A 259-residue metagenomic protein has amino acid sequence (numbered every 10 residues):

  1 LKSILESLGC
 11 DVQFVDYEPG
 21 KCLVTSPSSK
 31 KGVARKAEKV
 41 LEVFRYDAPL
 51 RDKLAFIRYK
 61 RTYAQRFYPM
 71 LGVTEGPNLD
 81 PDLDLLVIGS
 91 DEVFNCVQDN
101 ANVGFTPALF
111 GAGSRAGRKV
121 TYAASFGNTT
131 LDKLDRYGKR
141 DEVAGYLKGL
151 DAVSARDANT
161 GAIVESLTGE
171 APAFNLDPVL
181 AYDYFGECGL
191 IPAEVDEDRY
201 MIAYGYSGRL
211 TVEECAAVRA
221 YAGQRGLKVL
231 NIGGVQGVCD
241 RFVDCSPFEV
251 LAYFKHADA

Functional and structural regions predicted by a protein language model:
K2-G145, P192: Aromatic- and Gly/Pro-rich donor/ligand-binding loops that form nucleotide- or phosphate-bearing donor binding pockets
P81-L83, G149, K255-H256: Alpha-helix C-terminal capping/helix-to-coil transition sites in glycosyltransferase folds
D84-E142, Y146, T168, A173-F242: Active-site donor-nucleotide binding/catalytic segment of nucleotide-sugar enzymes
V93, N159-T160: Alpha-helix capping/helix-boundary segments
L150-D157: A short beta-strand/loop micro-motif in the catalytic core of glycosyltransferases that engages the nucleotide-sugar
D157-A158, S207: Helix N-cap/beta->alpha junction signal
P247, L251-A259: A donor-sugar binding/catalytic signature common to diverse glycosyltransferases and related nucleotide-sugar
